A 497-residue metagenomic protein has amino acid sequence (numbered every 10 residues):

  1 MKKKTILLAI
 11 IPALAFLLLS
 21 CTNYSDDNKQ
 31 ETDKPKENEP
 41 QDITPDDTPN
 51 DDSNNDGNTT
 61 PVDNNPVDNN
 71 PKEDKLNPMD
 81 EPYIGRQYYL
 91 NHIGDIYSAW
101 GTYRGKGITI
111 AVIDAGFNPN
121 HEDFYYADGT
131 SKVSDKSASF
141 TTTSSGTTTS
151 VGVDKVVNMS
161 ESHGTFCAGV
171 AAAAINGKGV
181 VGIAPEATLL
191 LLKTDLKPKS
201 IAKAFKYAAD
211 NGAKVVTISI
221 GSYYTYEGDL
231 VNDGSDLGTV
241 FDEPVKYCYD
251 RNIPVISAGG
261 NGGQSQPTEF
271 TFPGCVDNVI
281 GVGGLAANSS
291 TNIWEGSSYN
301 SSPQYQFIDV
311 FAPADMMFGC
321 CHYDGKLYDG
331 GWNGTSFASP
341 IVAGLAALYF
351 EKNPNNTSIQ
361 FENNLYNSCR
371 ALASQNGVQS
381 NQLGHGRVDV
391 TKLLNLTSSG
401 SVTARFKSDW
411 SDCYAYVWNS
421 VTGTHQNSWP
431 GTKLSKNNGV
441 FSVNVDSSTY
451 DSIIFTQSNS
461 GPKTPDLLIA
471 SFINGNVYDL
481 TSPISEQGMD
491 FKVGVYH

Functional and structural regions predicted by a protein language model:
M1-L19: Sec-dependent bacterial lipoprotein signal peptides
L17-P78, D195: Bacterial Sec-dependent N-terminal signal peptides
Y24, K29, W100, R104-K106 (+7 more regions): Substrate-binding/access-modulating region of protease and related hydrolase catalytic domains
D68-T188, K203-D236, N288, D324-K326 (+1 more regions): Active-site core segment of subtilase-fold serine proteases
T109-I113, G169, V181-G182, T188-K193 (+7 more regions): Structural recognition of the beta-strand scaffold that forms the well-ordered cores of secreted hydrolase catalytic
D114, T271-E351, N355: Extracellular S/T/G-rich loop segment that most often corresponds to the catalytic His/Ser-adjacent loop
A168-A171, L190-D195, K214-V215, A314-L383 (+2 more regions): Hydrolase catalytic cores
D409-S447, S458-I469: Aromatic-rich carbohydrate-binding modules that target alpha-glucans
